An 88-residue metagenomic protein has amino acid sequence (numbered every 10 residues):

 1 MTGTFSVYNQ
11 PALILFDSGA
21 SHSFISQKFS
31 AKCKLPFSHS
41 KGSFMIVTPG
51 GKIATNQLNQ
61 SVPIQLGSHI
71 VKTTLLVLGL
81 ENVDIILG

Functional and structural regions predicted by a protein language model:
M1-L87: Aspartic protease
